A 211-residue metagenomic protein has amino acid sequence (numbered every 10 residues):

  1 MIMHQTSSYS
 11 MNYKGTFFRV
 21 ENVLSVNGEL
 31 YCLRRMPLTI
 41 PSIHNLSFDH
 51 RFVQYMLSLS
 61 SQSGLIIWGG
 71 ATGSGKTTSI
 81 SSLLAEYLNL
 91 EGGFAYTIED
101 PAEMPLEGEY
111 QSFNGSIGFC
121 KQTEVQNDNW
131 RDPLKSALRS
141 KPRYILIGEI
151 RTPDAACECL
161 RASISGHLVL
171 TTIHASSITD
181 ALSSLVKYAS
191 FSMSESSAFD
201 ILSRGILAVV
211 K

Functional and structural regions predicted by a protein language model:
M1-K211: Short, flexible helix-loop junctions that flank or precede catalytic/ligand sites
